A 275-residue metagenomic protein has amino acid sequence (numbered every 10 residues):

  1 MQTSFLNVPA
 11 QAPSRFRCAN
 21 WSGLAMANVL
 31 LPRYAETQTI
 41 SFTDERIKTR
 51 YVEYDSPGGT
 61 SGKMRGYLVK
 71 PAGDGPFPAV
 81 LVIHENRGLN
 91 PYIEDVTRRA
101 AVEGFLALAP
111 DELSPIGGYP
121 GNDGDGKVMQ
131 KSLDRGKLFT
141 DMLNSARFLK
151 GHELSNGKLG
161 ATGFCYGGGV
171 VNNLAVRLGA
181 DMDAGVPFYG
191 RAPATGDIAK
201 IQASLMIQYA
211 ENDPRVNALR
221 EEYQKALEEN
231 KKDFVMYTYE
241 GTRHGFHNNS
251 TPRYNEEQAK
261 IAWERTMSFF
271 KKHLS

Functional and structural regions predicted by a protein language model:
M1-R46: N-terminal targeting or regulatory segments adjacent to alpha/beta-hydrolase or S9 domains
F5-P9, P13-C18, F42-T43, Y51-K150 (+1 more regions): Serine-hydrolase catalytic machinery in alpha/beta-hydrolase-like enzymes
E112, G190, Y239-G241: Active-site loop/turn elements of alpha/beta-hydrolase fold enzymes, especially the short glycine-/histidine-rich
F139-A146, R220, Q224, M267: Generic structural signal for well-ordered alpha-helices, preferentially at hydrophobic/aromatic core positions
L143-Q202: Primarily recognizes the serine-hydrolase "nucleophile elbow" in alpha/beta-hydrolase and SGNH/GDSL folds
I201, I207-Y209: Short beta-strand/loop motif that positions the catalytic acidic residue of the alpha/beta-hydrolase fold
N212-N217: Acidic catalytic loop of the alpha/beta-hydrolase fold
Q224, E228-S275: C-terminal catalytic histidine-bearing segment of alpha/beta-hydrolase fold enzymes
